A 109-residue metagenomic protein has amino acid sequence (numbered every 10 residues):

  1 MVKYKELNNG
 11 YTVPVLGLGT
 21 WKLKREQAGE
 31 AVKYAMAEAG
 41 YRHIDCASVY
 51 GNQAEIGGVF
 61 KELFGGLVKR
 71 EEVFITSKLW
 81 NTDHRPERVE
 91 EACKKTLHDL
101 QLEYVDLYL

Functional and structural regions predicted by a protein language model:
M1-V73, E103: N-terminal binding-site loop/beta-alpha segment at the start of enzyme catalytic domains that lines or forms
Q53-A54, D83-R85: Short active-site-adjacent helix-start/loop capping segments
K69-D83, Y104-L109: A short, structured active-site edge motif that brings together acidic residues
H84-L109: Glycine/proline-rich, positively charged, aromatic-decorated active-site loop/lid region on the catalytic face
